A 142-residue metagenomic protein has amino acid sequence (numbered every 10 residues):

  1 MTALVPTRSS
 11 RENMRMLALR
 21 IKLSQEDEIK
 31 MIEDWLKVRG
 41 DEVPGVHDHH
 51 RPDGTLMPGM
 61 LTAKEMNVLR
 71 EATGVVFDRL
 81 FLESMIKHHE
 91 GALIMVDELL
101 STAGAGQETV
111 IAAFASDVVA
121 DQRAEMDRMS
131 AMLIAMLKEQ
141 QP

Functional and structural regions predicted by a protein language model:
M1-P142: All-alpha RGS (Regulator of G-protein Signaling) helical domain and cognate RGS-like helical scaffolds
